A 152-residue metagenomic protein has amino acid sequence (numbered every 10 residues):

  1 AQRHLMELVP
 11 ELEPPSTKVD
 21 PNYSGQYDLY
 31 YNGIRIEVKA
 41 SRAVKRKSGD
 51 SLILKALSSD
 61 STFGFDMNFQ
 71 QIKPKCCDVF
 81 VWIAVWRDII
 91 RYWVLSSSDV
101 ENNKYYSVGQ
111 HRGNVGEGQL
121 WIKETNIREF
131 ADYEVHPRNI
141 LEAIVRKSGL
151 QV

Functional and structural regions predicted by a protein language model:
A1-I34, A40-V152: Nucleic-acid endonuclease domains
